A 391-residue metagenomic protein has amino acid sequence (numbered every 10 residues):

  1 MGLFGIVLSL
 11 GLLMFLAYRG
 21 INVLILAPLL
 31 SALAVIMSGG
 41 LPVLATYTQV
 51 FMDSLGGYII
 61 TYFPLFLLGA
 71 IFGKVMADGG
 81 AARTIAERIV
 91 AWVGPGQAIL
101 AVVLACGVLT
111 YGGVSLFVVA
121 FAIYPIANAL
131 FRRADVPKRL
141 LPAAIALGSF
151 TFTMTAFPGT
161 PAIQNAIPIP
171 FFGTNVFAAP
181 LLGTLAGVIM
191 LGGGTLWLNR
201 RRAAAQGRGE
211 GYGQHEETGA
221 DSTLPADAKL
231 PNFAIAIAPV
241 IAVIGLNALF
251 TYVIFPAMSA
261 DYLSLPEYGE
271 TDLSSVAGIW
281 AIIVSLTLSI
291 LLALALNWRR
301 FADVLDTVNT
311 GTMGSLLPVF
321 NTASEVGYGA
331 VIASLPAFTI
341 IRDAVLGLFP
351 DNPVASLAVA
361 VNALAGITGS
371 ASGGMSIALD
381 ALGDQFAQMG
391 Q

Functional and structural regions predicted by a protein language model:
M1, Y18-G20, T48-I60, T174-L182 (+3 more regions): Interfacial loop-to-helix junctions that mark the boundaries of transmembrane helices in multi-pass membrane
M1-L3, G56-F63, I89-L104, A134-L141 (+5 more regions): Membrane-interfacial loop-to-helix junctions in multi-pass transporters
M1-V90, T195-G219, P318-N321: N-terminal alpha-helical transmembrane segments of multi-pass membrane transport and channel/translocase proteins
G5-A17, P28-M37, F66-I71, A105-T110 (+6 more regions): Hydrophobic core segments of alpha-helical transmembrane domains in multi-pass membrane transport and ion-translocation
I6, S38, P42, L181-T307: Long, contiguous bundles of hydrophobic transmembrane helices that form the permeation core of multi-pass
I25, T48-R83, V108, S274-A337 (+1 more regions): Core transmembrane alpha-helical segments of multi-pass membrane transporters/permeases
L65-L68, W92-A129, V319-G327, I332 (+1 more regions): Hydrophobic alpha-helical transmembrane segments of multi-pass integral membrane proteins, predominantly secondary
F72, C106-A122, R133-R200, L364-I377: Alpha-helical transmembrane segments and, especially, the helix-loop junctions at the ends of these helices
